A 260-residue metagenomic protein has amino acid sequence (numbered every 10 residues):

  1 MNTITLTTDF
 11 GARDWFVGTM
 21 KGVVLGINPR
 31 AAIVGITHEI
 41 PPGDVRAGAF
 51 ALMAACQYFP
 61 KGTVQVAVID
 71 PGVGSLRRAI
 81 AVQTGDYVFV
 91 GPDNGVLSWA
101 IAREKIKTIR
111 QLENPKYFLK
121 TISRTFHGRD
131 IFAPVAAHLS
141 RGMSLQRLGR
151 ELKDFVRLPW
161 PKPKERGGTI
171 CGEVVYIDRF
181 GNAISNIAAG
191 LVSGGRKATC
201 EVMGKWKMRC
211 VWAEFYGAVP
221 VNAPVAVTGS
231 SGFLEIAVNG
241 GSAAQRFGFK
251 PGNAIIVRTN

Functional and structural regions predicted by a protein language model:
N2-P42: N-terminal glycine-rich anion-binding loop in soluble enzyme alpha/beta folds
N2-T5, A31-V34, T63-V66, A79-A81 (+8 more regions): Structural motif
T3, I27-R30, D44-F50, F59-V68 (+1 more regions): Active-site histidine-anchored catalytic micro-motif
W15, T19, N28, G43 (+7 more regions): Conserved active-site and cofactor/substrate-binding residues in soluble primary-metabolism enzymes
G35-A55: N-terminal beta-loop-helix "entrance" segment that forms/cooperates in small-molecule cofactor or anionic ligand
L119-I187, L191-G194: Anionic-ligand-binding alpha/beta catalytic cores of soluble enzymes and soluble regulatory domains that recognize
I184-G248: A conserved acidic, glycine/proline-rich C-terminal tail/linker
N253-T259: Surface-exposed interaction regions enriched in Ser/Thr/Asp/Glu that occur as long low-complexity tracts or repetitive
